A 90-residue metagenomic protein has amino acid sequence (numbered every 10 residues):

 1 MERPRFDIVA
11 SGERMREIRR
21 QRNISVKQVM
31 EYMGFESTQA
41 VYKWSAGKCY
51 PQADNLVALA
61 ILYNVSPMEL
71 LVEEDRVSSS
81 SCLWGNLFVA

Functional and structural regions predicted by a protein language model:
M1-E2, I61, L71-A90: Short, charged recognition helix plus adjacent turn of helix-turn-helix-like nucleic-acid-binding domains
M1-R22: A short, Lys/Arg-rich alpha-helix, primarily the initiator
E13, I24, E36, P51-D54: Residue-level signal for the short linker/turn that defines the boundary of a DNA-recognition helix
R16, K27, V57: Residues within the helices of the helix-turn-helix
R19, M30, A60: The alpha-helix within a helix-turn-helix
R20, G34, A46-K48, D75: Residue-level detection of the helix-turn-helix DNA-binding "recognition helix"
N23-K43: Short alpha-helical DNA-recognition segment
D54-E69: DNA major-groove recognition helix of helix-turn-helix/homeodomain DNA-binding modules
